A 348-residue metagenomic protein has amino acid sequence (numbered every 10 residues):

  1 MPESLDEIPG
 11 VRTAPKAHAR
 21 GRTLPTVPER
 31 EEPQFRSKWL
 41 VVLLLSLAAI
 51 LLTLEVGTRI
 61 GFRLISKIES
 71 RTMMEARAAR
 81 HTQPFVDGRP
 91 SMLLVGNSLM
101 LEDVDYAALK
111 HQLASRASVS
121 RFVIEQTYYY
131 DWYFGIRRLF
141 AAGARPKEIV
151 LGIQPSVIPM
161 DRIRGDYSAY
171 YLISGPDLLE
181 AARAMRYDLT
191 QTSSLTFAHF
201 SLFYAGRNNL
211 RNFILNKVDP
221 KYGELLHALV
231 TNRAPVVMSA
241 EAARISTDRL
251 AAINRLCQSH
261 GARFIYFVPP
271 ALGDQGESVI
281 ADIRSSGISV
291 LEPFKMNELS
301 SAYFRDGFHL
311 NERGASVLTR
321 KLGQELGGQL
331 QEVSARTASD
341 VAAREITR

Functional and structural regions predicted by a protein language model:
M1-K38: N-terminal Lys/Arg-rich, disordered targeting/topogenic segments
K38-R59: Hydrophobic membrane-insertion alpha-helices, especially the h-region of bacterial N-terminal signal peptides
G61-R80: Alpha-helical transmembrane signal-anchor/signal-peptide segments
R77-A107: Short extracytoplasmic
V95, L99-A184: Membrane-embedded segments
E148-M160, L215-E298, E325: Conserved, well-ordered alpha-helix/loop/beta-strand core segments that scaffold catalytic motifs
R162-G261, V341-R348: Secreted/periplasmic serine-hydrolase-like ester/acetyl group-modifying domain
S278-E345: C-terminal regions of proteins
